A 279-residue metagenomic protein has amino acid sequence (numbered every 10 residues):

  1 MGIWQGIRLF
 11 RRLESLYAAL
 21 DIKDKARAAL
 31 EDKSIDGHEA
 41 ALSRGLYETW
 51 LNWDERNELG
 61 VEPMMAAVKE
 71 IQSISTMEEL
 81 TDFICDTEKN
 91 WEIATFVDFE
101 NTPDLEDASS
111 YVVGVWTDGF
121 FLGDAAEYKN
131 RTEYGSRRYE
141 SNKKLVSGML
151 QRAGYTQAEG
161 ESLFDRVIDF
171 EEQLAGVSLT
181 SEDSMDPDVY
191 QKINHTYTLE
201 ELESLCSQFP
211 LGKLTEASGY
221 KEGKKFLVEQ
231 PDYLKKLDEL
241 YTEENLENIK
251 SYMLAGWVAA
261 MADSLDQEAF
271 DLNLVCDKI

Functional and structural regions predicted by a protein language model:
M1-D21: N-terminal mature-domain "stem" immediately C-terminal to a signal peptide or N-terminal signal-anchor/transmembrane
E14-I279: Noncatalytic, helix-rich "gating/capping" subdomain that lines the substrate-entry/channel surface of large enzyme
